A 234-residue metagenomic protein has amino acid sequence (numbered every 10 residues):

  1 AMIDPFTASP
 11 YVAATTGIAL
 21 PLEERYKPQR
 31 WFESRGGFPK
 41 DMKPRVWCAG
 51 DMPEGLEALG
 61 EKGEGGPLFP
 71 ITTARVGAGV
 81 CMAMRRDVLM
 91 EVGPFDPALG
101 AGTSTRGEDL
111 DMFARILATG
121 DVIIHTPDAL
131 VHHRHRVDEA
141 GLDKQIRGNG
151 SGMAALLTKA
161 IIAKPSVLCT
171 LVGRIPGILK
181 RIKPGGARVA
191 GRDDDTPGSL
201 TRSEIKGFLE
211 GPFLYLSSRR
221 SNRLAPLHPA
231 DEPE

Functional and structural regions predicted by a protein language model:
A1-K43: Conserved donor NDP-sugar-binding/catalytic core segment of glycosyltransferases
G17, R35-A74: Short, flexible, basic/aromatic active-site loop/helix in glycosyltransferases
L22, G100-T103, D121-D143, A155-L156: Active-site donor/metal-binding and catalytic loop motifs of nucleotide-sugar-dependent glycosylation enzymes
W31, E139-G148: Short low-complexity, flexible loop/linker segments enriched in glycine and/or proline with clustered acidic
R75-G93, A98-A129: A short, conserved alpha-helix in the catalytic core of glycosyltransferases
L110-D111, R147-S151, A155: A structural signal for well-ordered alpha-helical segments within the folded catalytic domains of diverse enzymes
K144-S151, A163-E234: Non-catalytic, C-terminal membrane-associated alpha-helical segments of glycosyltransferases
A155, I161-I162: Negatively charged linear elements and acidic catalytic determinants
